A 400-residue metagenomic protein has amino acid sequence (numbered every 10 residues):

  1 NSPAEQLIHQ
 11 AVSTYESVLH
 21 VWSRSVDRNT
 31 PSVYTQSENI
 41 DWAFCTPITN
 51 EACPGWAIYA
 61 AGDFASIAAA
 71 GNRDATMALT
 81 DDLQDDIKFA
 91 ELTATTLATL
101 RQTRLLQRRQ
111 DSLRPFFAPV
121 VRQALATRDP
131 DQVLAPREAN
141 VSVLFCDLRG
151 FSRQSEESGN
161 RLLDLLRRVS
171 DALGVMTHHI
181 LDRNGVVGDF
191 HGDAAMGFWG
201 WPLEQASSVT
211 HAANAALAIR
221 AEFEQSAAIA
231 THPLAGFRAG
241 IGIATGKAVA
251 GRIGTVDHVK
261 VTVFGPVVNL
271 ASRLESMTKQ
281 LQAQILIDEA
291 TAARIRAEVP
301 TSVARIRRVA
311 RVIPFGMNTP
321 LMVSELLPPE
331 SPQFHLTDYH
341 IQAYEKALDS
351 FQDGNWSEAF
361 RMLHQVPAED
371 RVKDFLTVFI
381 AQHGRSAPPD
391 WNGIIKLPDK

Functional and structural regions predicted by a protein language model:
N1-Q36: Regulatory sensory and allosteric helical modules in signal-transduction proteins and certain transcription factors
E38, P54-A90: Regulatory loop-to-helix N-cap segments in sensory/regulatory domains that couple ligand/signal detection
D41-N50: A short, aliphatic-rich beta-strand micro-motif
Q84-A139, R153: Regulatory cytosolic signal-relay segments
P136-D147, F237: Active-site-proximal structural segments of metal-dependent nucleotidyl cyclase/transferase enzymes
C146, H179-H211, Q225-P266, A290 (+1 more regions): Catalytic core of nucleotidyl cyclases, primarily class III adenylyl/guanylyl cyclases
S152-T177, L181, G188-D189: Conserved long alpha-helical elements within nucleotide-processing catalytic cores of c-di-GMP signaling and class III
A248, T278-E358, H364-Q365, D370-N392: Cytosolic regulatory/linker segments at or just downstream of nucleotide-handling modules in signal-transduction
